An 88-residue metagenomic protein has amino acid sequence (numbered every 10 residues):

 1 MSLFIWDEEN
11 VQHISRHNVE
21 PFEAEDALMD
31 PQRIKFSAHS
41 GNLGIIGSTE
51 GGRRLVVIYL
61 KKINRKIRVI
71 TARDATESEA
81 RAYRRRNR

Functional and structural regions predicted by a protein language model:
M1-R88: Ribonuclease/tRNase effector modules and their secretory precursors
